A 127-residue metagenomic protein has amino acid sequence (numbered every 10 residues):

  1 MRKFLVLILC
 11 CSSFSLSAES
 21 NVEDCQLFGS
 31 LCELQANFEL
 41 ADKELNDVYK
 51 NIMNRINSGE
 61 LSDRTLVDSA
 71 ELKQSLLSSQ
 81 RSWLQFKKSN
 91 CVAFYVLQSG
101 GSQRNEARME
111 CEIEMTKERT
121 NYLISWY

Functional and structural regions predicted by a protein language model:
M1-F4: Positively charged n-region of N-terminal signal peptides that target proteins for export
C10-S17: N-terminal signal peptide c-region/cleavage motif recognized by signal peptidases
S17-Y127: N-terminal alpha-helical modules
